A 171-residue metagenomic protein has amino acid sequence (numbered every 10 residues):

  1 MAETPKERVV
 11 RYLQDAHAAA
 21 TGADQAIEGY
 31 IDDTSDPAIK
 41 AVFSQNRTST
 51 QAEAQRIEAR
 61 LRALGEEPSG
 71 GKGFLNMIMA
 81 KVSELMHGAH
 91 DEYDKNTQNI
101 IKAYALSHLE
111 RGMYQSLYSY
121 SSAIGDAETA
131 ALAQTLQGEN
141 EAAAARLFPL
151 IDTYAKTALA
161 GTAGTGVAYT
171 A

Functional and structural regions predicted by a protein language model:
M1-A171: Amphipathic alpha-helical hairpins
